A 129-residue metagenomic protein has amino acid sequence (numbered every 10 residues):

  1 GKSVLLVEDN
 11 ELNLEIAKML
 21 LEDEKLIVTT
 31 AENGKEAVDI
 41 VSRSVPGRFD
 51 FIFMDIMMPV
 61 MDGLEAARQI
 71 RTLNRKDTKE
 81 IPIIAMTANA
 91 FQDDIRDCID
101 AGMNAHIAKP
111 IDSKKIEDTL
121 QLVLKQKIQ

Functional and structural regions predicted by a protein language model:
G1-Q129: C-terminal compact regulatory domains
